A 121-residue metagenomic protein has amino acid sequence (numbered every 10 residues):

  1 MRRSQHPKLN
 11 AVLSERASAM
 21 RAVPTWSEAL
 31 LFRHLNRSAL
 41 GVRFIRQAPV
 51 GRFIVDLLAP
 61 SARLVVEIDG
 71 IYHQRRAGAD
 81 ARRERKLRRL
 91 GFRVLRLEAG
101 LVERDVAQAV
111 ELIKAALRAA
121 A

Functional and structural regions predicted by a protein language model:
M1-V42, R89, L117-A121: Solvent-exposed, charged helical/coil patches that constitute nucleic-acid or partner-interaction surfaces
A19-P24, R46-L117: Basic, amphipathic alpha-helical patches used to engage nucleic acids or provide basic targeting signals, exemplified
